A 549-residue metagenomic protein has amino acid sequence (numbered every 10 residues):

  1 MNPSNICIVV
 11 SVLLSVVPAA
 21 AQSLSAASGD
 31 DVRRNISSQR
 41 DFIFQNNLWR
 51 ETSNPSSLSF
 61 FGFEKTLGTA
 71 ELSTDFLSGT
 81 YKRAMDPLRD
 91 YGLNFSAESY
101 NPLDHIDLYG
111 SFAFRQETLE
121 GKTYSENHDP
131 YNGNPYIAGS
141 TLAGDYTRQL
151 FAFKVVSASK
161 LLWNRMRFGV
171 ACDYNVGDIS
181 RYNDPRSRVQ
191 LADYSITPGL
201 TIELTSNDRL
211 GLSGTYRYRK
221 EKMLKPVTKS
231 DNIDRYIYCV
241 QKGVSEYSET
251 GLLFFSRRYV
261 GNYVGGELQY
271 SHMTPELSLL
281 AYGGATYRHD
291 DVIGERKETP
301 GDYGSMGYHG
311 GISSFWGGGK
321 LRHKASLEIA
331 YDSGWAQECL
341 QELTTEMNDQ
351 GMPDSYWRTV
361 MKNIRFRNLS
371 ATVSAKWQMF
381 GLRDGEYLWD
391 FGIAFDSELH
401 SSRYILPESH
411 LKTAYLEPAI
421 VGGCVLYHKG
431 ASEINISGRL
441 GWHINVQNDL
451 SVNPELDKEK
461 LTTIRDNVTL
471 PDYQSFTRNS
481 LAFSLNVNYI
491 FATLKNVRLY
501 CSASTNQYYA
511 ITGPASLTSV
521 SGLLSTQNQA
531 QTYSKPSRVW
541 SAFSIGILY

Functional and structural regions predicted by a protein language model:
S25-V32, S206, P536-Y549: Outer-membrane beta-barrel "beta-signal"
E64-A70, D104-G110, N164-F168, S206-L210 (+6 more regions): Outer-envelope beta-barrel architecture signal
G68-F76, G110-T118, V170-V176, L212-Y218 (+8 more regions): Transmembrane beta-barrel strands of outer-membrane/channel proteins
T80-P87, G121-N127, I179-S187, M223-K229 (+6 more regions): Outer-membrane beta-barrel translocator domains and adjoining extracellular loop/strand segments of Gram-negative
M85-Y91, A143-T147, R186-Q190, S256-N262 (+6 more regions): Replace "Gram-negative outer membrane beta-barrel proteins" with "bacterial and organellar outer membrane beta-barrel
F95-N101, F153-S159, I196-I202, G266-H272 (+8 more regions): Residues on the lipid-exposed face of transmembrane beta-strands in outer-membrane beta-barrel proteins
T123-I137, Y182, T215-V260, H289-P300 (+1 more regions): Short, flexible helix-coil linker/hinge segments at the edges of structured domains or between repeats
S248-F395: Long, internal scaffold/assembly segments composed of regular secondary structure
